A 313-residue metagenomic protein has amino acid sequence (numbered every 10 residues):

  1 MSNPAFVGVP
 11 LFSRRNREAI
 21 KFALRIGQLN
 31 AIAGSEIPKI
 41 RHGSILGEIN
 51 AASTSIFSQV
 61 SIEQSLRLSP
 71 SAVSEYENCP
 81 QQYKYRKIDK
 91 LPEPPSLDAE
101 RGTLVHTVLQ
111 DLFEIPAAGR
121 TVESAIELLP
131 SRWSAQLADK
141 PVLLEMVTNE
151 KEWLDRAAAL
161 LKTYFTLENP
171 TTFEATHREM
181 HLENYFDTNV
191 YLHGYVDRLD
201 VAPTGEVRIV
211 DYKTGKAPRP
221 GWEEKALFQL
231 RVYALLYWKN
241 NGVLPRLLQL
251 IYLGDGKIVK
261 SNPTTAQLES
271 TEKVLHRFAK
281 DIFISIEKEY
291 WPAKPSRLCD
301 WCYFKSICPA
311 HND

Functional and structural regions predicted by a protein language model:
S2-G102: C-terminal, charged and often intrinsically disordered regions of DNA end-processing helicases and nucleases
G8, S13-N16, A23-L24, L29-G34 (+5 more regions): Metal-dependent nuclease catalytic regions and adjoining charged, substrate-binding loops involved in nucleic-acid end
K90-D98, I115-R120, R219-P220, E289-W291: Short, polar/flexible loop-turn hinges at active-site or ligand-entry regions and domain interfaces
L97, R101, V105, W153 (+4 more regions): Hydrophobic (often cysteine-bearing) scaffold residues that line and stabilize catalytic clefts of nucleotide/cofactor
L104-I115, D281, S285: Solvent-exposed, amphipathic alpha-helical segments
V108-M180, Y185: A non-catalytic, helix-rich entry segment at domain boundaries
E174-M180, L192-V196, P295: Short beta-strand or tight-loop elements that sit immediately N-terminal to catalytic metal-binding acidic residues
L182-K273: Mg2+/Mn2+-dependent nuclease catalytic core
